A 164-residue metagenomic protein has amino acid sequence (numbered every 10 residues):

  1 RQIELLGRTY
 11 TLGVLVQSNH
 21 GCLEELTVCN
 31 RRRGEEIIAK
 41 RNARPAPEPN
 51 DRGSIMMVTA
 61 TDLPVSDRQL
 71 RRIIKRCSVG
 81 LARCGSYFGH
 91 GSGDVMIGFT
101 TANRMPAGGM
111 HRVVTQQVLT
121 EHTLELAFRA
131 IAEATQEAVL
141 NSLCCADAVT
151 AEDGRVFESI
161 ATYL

Functional and structural regions predicted by a protein language model:
R1-L164: A structural signal for small-residue-enriched, beta-sheet-centric alpha/beta enzyme cores and oligomeric scaffold folds
